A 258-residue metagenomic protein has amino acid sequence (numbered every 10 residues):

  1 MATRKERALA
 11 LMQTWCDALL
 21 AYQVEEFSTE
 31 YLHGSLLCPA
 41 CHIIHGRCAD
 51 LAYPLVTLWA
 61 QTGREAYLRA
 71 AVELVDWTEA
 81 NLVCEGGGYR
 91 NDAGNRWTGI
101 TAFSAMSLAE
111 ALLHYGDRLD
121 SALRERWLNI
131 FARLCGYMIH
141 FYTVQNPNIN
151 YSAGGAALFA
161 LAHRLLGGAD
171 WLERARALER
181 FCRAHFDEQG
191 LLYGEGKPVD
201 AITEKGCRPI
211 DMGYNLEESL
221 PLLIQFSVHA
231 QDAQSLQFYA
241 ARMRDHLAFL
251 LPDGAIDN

Functional and structural regions predicted by a protein language model:
M1-D50, T57, Q61, E65-D76 (+1 more regions): Low-complexity, Ser/Thr/Pro/Gly-enriched N-terminal "stalk/linker" regions
M1-R4, A49-E65, F103-A122, G154-A169 (+1 more regions): Well-ordered alpha-helical scaffold segments within catalytic/enzyme domains
Y31-H33, E125-G136: Trp- and S/T/G-rich repeat-edge/linker motifs of beta-rich repeat architectures
A40-C48, R96-T101, P147-S152, M212-L216: Helix-start/N-cap signature of alpha-helical segments
L74-G99: Blade-loop segments of beta-propeller domains
G86-G87, D117-D120, T143-N146: Flexible helix-coil transition and linker loops at the boundaries of alpha-helical arrays
R133-N258: Extracellular polysaccharide-recognition and catalytic grooves
